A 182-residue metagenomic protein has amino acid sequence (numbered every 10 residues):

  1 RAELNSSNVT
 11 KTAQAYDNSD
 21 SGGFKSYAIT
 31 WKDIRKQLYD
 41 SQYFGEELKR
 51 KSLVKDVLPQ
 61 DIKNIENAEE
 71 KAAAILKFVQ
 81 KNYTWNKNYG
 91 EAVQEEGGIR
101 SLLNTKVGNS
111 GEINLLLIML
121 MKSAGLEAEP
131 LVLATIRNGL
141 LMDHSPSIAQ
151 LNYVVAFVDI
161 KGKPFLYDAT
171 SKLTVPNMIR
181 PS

Functional and structural regions predicted by a protein language model:
R1-L76, Q80-K87: Secretory-pathway-linked proteins and extracytosolic
F24, D61, I65, L103-V107 (+2 more regions): Hydrophobic alpha-helical scaffolding
A28-T30, E91-Q94, L115: Phosphate/nucleotide-binding catalytic core
K51-V57, Q94-G98, I136-R137: Short acidic (Asp/Glu) and glycine-rich catalytic loops that position anionic groups and cofactors
N64-E69, K81-K87, T105-K106, I118-E129 (+1 more regions): Secondary-structure transition/capping motifs at alpha-helix termini and the adjoining loop/turn into the next element
L76-K77, S101-N104, N114-M119: Contiguous, well-ordered alpha-helical segments that form the cores/surfaces of helical PPI scaffolds
K87-V107: Short, conserved helix/loop micro-motifs enriched in His/Cys and acidic residues
E96, E112-S182: Hydrophobic/aromatic-rich core segments of domains that either
